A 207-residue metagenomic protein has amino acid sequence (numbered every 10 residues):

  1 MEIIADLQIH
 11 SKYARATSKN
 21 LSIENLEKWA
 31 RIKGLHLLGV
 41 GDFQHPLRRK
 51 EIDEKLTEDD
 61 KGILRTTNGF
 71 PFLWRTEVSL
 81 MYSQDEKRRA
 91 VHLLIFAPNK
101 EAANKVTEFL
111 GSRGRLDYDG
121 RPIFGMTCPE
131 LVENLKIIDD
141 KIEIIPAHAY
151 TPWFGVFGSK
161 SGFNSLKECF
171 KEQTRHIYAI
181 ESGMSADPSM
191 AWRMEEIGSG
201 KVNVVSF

Functional and structural regions predicted by a protein language model:
M1-S11: Replace "His-x-His-based motif
E2, K50-E181: Extended substrate/RNA-proximal surfaces in nucleic-acid metabolism proteins
A5-L7, L38-F43, L73-T76, I145-A147 (+2 more regions): Active-site neighborhood of phospho(di)ester-bond hydrolases with catalytic His/Asp-centered motifs
I9-I23, P122, V156, S161-G162: Active-site mouth loops of central-metabolism enzymes
K12-A14, V40-R49, M81, A102 (+2 more regions): Active-site environment of divalent metal-dependent phosphoester hydrolases
T17-I32, G162-F170, A191: Short, acidic/polar
E27-P46, E143-I145: Divalent metal-dependent hydrolysis catalytic cores, especially in the metallo-beta-lactamase
K171, S185-F207: Functional cores that coordinate and move charged inorganic groups
